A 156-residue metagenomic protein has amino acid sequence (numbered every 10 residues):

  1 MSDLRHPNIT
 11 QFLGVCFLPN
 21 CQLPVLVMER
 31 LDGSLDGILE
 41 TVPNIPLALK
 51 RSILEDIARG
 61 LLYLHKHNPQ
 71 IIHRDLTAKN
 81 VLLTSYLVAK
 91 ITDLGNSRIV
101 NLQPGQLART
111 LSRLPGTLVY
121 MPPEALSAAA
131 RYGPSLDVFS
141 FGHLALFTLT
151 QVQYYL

Functional and structural regions predicted by a protein language model:
Q11-P24: Short beta-strand micro-motifs within the conserved protein kinase catalytic domain, predominantly in the N-lobe
C21-S34: Conserved short submotifs of the Hanks-type protein kinase catalytic core that shape the nucleotide-binding pocket
I53-L54: Activation segment signature within eukaryotic-like protein kinase domains
H65-T84: Catalytic-loop of the protein kinase fold
R109-A125: Conserved activation segment of eukaryotic-like protein kinases, specifically the C-terminal portion of the activation
E124-S135: Conserved end of the kinase activation segment
